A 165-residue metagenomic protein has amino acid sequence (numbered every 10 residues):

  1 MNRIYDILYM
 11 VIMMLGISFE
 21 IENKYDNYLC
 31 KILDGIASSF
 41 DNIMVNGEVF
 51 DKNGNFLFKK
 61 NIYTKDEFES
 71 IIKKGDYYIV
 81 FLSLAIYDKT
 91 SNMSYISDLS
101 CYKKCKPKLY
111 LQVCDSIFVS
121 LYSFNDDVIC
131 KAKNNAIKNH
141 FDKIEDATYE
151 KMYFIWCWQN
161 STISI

Functional and structural regions predicted by a protein language model:
M1-N2, L121: An N-terminal domain-start capping segment
N2-N46: Short, extreme N-terminal segment that most often corresponds to the first beta-strand
M14-E20, N42-M44, I79-A85, K108-Q112 (+1 more regions): Ordered hydrophobic segments in well-structured contexts
E22, E48-F50, Y87-D88, C114 (+1 more regions): Short, flexible beta-strand-to-coil junctions
K24-K31, M93, S120, D127-A132: Short, surface-exposed beta-strand/loop "edge" segments at domain boundaries and coil↔beta transitions
N42-K52, I144-Y149: Short glycine-rich, low-complexity/disordered patches
V49-Q112: Surface-exposed, low-hydrophobicity interaction/linker segments
L109-I165: Acidic, proline/glycine-rich low-complexity IDRs
